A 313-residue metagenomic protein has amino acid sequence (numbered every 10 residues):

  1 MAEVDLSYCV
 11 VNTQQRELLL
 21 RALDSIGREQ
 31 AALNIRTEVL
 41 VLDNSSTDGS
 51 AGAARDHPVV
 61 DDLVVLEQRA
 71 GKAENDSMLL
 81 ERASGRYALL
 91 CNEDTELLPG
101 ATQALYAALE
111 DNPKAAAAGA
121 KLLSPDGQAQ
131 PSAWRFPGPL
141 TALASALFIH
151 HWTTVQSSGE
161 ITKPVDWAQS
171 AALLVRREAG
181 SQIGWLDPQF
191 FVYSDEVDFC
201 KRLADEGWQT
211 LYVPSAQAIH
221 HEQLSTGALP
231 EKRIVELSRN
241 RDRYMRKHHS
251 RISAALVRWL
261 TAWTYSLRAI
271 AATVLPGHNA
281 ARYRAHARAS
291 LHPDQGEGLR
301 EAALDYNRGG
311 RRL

Functional and structural regions predicted by a protein language model:
Q15-Q30: Short, well-formed alpha-helical segments that are part of the catalytic scaffolds of diverse glycosyltransferases
S25, D43-A51, L98: A conserved acidic beta->alpha catalytic loop
L66-A83: Glycine-rich, basic loop-to-helix element that forms the pyrophosphate-binding segment of sugar-nucleotide handling
A88: Short aromatic/hydrophobic "clamp" motif used to bind/position activated sugar donors
E96-P131: Conserved donor NDP-sugar-binding/catalytic core segment of glycosyltransferases
T141-A142, A146, H151-E178, Q182: A recurrent flexible, glycine/aromatic-enriched loop bordering the glycosyltransferase active site that acts as
D166-Q217: A short, conserved alpha-helix in the catalytic core of glycosyltransferases
D205-R282: Active-site-adjacent helix/loop segment of glycosyltransferases that harbors family-specific signature motifs
